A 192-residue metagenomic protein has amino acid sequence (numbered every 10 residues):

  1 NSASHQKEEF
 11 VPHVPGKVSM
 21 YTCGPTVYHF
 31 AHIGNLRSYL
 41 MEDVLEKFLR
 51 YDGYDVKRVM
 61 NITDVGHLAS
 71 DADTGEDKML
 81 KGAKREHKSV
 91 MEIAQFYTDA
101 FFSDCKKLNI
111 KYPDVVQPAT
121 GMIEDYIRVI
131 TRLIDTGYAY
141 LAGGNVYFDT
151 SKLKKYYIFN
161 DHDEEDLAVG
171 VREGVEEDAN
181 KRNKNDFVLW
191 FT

Functional and structural regions predicted by a protein language model:
N1-T192: NTP-dependent nucleotidyl-transfer catalytic core
